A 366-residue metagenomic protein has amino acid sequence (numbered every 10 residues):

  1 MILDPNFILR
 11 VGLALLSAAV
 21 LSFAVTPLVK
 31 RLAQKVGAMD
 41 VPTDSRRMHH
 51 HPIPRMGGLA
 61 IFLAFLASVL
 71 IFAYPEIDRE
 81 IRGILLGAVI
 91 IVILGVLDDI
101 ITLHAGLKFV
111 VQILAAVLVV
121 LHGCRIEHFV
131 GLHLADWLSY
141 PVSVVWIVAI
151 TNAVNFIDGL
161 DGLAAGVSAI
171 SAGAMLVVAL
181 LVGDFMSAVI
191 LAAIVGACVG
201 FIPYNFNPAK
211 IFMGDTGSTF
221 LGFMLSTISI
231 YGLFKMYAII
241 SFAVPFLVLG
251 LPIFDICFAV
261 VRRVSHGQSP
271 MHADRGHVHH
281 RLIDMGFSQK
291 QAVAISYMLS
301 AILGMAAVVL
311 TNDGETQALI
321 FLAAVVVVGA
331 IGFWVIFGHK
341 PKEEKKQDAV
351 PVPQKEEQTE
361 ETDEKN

Functional and structural regions predicted by a protein language model:
I2, F234, I239-N366: C-terminal membrane-associated helical module and adjoining short loops/tails
I2-I256: "…together with the soluble PPM/PP2C metallo-phosphatase catalytic core" -> "…together with the soluble PPM/PP2C
